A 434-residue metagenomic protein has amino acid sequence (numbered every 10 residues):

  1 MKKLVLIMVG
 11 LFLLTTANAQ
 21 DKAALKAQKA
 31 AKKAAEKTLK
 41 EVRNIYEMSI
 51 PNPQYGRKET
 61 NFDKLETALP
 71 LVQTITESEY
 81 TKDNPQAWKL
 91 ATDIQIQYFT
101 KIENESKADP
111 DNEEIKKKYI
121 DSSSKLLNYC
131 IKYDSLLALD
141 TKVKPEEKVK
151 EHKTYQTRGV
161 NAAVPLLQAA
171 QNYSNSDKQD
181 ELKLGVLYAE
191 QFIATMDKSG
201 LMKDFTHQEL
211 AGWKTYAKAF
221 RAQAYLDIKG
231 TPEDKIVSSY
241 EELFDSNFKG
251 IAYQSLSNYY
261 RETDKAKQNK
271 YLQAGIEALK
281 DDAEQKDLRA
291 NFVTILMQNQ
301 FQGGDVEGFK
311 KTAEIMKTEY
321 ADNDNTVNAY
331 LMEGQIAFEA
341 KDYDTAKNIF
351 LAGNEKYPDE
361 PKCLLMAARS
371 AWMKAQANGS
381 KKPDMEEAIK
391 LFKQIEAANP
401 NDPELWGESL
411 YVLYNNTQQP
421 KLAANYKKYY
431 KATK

Functional and structural regions predicted by a protein language model:
M1-A27, G353-N354, K434: Bacterial Sec-dependent N-terminal signal peptides
K26-P53, T81-S106, L139-D177, L184-T195 (+6 more regions): Amphipathic alpha-helical repeat scaffolds of TPR domains
D63, D177-D180, K229-T231, T263-K267 (+5 more regions): Residue-level detector of the short coil/turn that links helix A to helix B within each tetratricopeptide repeat
L65, V72, L127-C130, A189 (+7 more regions): Hydrophobic/aromatic packing residues within the alpha-helices of TPR/SEL1-like helical repeat arrays
A68, S123-L126, G185, I236 (+6 more regions): Single-residue signature of alpha-solenoid repeat helices
I75, Y133, F192, E242-L243 (+6 more regions): Canonical positions in the second alpha-helix
D305, K310-K311, K317-D402: Intrinsically disordered, low-complexity segments enriched in Gly and acidic/Ser/Thr residues that form flexible
